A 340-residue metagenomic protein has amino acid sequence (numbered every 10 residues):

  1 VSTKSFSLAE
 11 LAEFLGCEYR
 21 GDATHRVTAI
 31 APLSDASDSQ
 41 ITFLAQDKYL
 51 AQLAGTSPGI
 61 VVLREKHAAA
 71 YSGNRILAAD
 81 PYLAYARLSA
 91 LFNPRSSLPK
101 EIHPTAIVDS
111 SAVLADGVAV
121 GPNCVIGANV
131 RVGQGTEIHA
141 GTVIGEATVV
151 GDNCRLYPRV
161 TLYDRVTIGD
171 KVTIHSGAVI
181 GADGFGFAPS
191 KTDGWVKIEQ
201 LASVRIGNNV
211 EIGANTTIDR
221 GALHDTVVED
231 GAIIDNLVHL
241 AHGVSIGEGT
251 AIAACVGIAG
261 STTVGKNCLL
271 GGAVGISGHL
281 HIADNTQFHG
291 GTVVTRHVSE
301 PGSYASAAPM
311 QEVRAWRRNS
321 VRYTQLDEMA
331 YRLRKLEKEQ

Functional and structural regions predicted by a protein language model:
V1-T105, V166, K171, G177-A178 (+3 more regions): Terminal amphipathic alpha-helical/low-complexity segments used for targeting or macromolecular assembly
F43, E101-E312: Structural signal for interior beta-strand "rungs" in well-ordered beta-sheet cores of soluble enzyme domains
